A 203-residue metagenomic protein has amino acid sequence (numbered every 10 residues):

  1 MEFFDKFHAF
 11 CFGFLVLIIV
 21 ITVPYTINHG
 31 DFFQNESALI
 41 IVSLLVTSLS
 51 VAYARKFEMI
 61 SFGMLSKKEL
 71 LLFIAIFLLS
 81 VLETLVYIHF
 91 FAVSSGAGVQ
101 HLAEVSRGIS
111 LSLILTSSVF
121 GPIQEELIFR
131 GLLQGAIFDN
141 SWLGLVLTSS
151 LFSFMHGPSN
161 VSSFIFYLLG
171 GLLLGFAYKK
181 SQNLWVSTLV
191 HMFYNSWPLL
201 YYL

Functional and structural regions predicted by a protein language model:
M1-V81, L85, S196-L203: N-terminal, membrane-interfacial amphipathic/helix-forming hydrophobic leader that caps and precedes the first
E2, D31-F32, S61-L65, S106 (+4 more regions): Membrane-helix interfacial "entry" motifs
T26-N28, V86-F90, F129, A177-Y178: Juxtamembrane C-cap of transmembrane helices in multi-pass membrane transport proteins
N28-F33, A92-S95, Q134-L143: Membrane interface segments of multi-pass transport proteins and intramembrane proteases
H29-G30, R55-M59, I88-A97, G157-V161 (+2 more regions): Transmembrane helix-loop junctions in multipass membrane proteins, especially transporters and channels
D31-L39, A97-V105, S163-L172: Non-cytosolic membrane-interface motifs at loop->transmembrane helix junctions
E58-G121: Juxtamembrane helix-loop-helix connectors linking adjacent transmembrane helices in multi-pass membrane enzymes
S110-L203: Transmembrane helix-loop-helix hairpins at the membrane interface of multi-pass integral membrane proteins
